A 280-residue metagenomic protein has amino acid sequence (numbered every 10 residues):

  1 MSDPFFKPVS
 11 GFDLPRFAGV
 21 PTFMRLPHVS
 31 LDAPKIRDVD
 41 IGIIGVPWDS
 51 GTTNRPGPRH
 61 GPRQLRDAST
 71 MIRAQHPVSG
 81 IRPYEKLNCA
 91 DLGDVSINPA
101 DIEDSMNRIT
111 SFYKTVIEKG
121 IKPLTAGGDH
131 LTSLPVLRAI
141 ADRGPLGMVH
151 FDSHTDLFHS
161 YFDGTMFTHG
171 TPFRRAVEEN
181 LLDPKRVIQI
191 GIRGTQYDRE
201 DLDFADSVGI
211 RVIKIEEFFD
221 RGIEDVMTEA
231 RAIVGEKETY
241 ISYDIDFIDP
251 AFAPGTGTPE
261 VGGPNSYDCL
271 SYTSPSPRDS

Functional and structural regions predicted by a protein language model:
S2-G147, Q189, F219-A232, T239 (+1 more regions): Metal-dependent C-N hydrolase catalytic cores
T132, T155-H159, D163-E179, G194-D198 (+1 more regions): Active-site glycine-rich loop that binds ribose-phosphate moieties when present
P145-H159: Short, acidic/small-residue loops that bind anionic groups at enzyme active sites
S153-T155, I245-F247, D279: Short, glycine/acidic-enriched loop or turn micro-motifs at the edges of active sites
F162-T165, P254-G262: Short glycine-enriched, charge-decorated loop/helix-capping segments at active-site entrances that position
L181-A253: Active-site rim beta-loop-alpha module in soluble metabolic enzymes
E260-S271: Gly/Ser/Thr-rich active-site loops/lids in small-molecule metabolic enzymes that frequently grip phosphoryl groups
Y272-D279: Conserved small/polar residues in nucleotide/adenosyl-binding loops
